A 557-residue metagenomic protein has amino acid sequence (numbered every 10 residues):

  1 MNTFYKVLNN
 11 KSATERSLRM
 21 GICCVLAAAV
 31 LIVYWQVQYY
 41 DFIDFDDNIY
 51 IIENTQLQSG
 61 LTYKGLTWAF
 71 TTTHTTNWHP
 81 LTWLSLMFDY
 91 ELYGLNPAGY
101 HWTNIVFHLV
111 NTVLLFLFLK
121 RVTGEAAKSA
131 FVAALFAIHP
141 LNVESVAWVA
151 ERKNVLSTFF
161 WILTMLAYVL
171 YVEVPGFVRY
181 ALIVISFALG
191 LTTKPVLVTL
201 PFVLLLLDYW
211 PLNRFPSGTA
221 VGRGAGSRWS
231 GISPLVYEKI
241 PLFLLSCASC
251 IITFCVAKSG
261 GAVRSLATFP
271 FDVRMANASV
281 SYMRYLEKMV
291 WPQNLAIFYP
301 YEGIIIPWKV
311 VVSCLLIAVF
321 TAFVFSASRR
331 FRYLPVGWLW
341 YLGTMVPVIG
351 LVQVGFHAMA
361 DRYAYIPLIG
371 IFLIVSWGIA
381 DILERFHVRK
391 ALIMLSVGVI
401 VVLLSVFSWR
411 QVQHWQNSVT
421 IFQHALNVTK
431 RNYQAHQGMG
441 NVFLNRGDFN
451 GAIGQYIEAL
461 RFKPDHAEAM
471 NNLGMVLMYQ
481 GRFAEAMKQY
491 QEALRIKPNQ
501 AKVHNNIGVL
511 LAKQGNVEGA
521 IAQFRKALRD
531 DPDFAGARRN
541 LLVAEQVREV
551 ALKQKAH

Functional and structural regions predicted by a protein language model:
M1-Y479, F483, K497, K502: Polytopic membrane enzymes that build or remodel cell-surface glycoconjugates and lipids
N445, Y479, K513, V543-V547: Register position in tetratricopeptide repeats
Q455, R461, Q489, R495 (+2 more regions): Alpha-helical polar/charged "hotspots" used for coordination or helix-helix interfaces
N506-V509: Alpha-helical protein-protein interaction scaffolds
I521, R525, D531-H557: Terminal, low-structured helical/coil segments at or just beyond the last alpha-helical repeat
